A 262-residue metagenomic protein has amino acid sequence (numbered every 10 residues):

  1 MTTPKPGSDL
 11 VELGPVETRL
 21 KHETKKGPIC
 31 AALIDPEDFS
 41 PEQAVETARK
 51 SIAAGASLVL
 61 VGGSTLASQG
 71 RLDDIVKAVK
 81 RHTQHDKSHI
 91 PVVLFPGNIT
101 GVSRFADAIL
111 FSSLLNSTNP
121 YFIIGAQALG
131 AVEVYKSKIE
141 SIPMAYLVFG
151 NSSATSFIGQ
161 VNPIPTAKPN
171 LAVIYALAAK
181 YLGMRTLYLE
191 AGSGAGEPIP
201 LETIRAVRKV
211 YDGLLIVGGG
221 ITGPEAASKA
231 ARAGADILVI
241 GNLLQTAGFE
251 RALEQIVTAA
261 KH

Functional and structural regions predicted by a protein language model:
M1-I34, V132-M144: N-terminal amphipathic alpha-helix/helix-capping segment at the start of soluble metabolic enzymes
P28-A44, F95-I99, V148-A172, V217-T222: Active-site mouth loops of central-metabolism enzymes
C30-I34, V59-V61, V92-L94, I109-F111 (+4 more regions): Hydrophobic faces of well-ordered beta-strands that scaffold small-molecule active sites in alpha/beta enzyme cores
L60-L66, A108, S112-I123, A191-G194 (+2 more regions): Glycine-rich phosphate-binding active-site loops on the catalytic face of alpha/beta enzymes
G62, I158-I204, L244-A247, R251-A252: Glycine/Thr-rich beta-alpha phosphate-binding loop at enzyme active sites
G70-N98, G130-I142, E197-G223, E254-H262: Alpha-helix-loop-beta-strand connector modules within alpha/beta enzyme cores
L94, N98-F111, V210-L238: Catalytic cores of alpha/beta
G101-L182: Conserved anion-binding
